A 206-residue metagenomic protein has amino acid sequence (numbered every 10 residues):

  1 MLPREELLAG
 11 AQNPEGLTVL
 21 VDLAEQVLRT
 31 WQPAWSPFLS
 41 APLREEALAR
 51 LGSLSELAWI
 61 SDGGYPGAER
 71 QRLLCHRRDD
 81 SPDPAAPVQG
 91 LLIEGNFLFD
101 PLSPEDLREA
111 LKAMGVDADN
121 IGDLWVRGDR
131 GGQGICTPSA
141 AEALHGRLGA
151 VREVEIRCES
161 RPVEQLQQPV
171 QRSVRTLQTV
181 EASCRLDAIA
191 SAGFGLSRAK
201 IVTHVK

Functional and structural regions predicted by a protein language model:
M1-D187, A192-G193: Ferredoxin-like alpha/beta domains used as RNA- or RNAP-binding modules
T176, F194-K206: Accessory, usually C-terminal, subdomains that scaffold auxiliary metal cofactors
